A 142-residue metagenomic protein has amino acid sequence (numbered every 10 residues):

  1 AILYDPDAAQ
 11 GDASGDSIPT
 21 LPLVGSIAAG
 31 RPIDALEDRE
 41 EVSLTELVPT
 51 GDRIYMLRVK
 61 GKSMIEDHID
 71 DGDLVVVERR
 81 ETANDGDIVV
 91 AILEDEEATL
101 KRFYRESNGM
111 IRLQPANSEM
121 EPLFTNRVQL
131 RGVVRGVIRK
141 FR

Functional and structural regions predicted by a protein language model:
A1-D70, E96-A98, R105-M110, E121-T125 (+2 more regions): Short, positionally conserved secondary-structure boundary motifs
M64-D67, E78-T82: Short, surface-exposed secondary-structure edge patches
G72-D73, D87: Structural motif
V76-V77, V90: Hydrophobic beta-strand signal
R80-A83, D95-E97: Short, charged beta-turn/beta-strand-edge "cap" motif at the junction between a beta-strand and an adjacent loop
I88-V90, L100-R105: Short beta-strand-centered aromatic/proline hotspots
